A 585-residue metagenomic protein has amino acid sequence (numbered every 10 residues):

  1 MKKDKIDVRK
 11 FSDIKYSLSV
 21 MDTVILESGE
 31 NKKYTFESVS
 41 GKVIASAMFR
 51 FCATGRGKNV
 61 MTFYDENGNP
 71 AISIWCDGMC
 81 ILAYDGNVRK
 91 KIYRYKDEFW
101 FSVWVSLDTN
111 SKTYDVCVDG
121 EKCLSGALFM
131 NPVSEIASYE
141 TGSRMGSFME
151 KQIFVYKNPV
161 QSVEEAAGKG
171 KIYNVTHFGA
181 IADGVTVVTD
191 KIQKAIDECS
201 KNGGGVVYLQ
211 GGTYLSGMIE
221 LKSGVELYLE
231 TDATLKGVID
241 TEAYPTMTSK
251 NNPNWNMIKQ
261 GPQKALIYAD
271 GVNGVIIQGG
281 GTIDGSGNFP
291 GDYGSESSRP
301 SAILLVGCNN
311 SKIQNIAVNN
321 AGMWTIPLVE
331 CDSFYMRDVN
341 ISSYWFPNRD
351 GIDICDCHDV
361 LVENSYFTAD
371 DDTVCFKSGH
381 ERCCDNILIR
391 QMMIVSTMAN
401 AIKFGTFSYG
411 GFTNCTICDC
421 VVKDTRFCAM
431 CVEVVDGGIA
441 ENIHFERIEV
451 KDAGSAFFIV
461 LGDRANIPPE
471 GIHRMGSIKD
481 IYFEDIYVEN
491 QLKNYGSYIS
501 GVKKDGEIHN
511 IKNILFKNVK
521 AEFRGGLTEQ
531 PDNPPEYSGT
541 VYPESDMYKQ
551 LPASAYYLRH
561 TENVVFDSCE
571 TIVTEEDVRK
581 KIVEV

Functional and structural regions predicted by a protein language model:
M1-T23: Extracellular carbohydrate-recognition regions
I25-L82: Secretory/extracellular carbohydrate-interaction modules and structurally similar beta-sandwich "look-alikes"
K32-E37, R89-Y95, A555-Y556: Beta-strand-rich interaction surfaces with strong enrichment in secreted/lumenal proteins
A45, E98-T109, Y114-V116: Short tryptophan-centered beta-strand motifs in secreted/extracellular beta-sheet-rich domains of glycan-recognition
L82-W104: Short, aromatic/His-centered strand-loop micro-motif at the edge of beta-sheets
V118-E121: Short strand-turn-strand beta-turns centered on an Asx-Gly dipeptide
G126-N158: Flexible glycan-contacting loops in extracellular carbohydrate-active proteins
V160-V585: Extracellular/periplasmic carbohydrate-active domains that bind, remodel, or depolymerize complex polysaccharides
